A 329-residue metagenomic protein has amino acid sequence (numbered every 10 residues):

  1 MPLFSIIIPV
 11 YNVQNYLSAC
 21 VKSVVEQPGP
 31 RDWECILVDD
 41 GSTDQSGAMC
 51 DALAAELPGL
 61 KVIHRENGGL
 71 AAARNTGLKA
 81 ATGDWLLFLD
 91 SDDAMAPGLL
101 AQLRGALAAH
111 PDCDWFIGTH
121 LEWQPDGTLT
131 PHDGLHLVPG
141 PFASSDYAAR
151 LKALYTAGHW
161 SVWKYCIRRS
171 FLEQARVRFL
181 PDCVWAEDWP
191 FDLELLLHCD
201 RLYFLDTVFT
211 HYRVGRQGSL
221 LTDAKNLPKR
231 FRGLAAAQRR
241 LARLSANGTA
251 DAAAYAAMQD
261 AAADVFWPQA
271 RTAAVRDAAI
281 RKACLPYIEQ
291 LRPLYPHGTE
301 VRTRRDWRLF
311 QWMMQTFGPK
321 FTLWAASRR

Functional and structural regions predicted by a protein language model:
V13-E26: Short, well-formed alpha-helical segments that are part of the catalytic scaffolds of diverse glycosyltransferases
S23, D39-M49, E66: A conserved acidic beta->alpha catalytic loop
D32-G41, K61-E66, S91: Short beta-strand/loop segment that forms part of the nucleotide-sugar
R65-A81: Glycine-rich, basic loop-to-helix element that forms the pyrophosphate-binding segment of sugar-nucleotide handling
L70, S91-L202, T210-P228: Donor-binding/catalytic cores of nucleotide-activated saccharide and glycerol-phosphate transferases/polymerases
L86: Short aromatic/hydrophobic "clamp" motif used to bind/position activated sugar donors
T207-R216, T222-A252, P268-Q269, A274-Y295: Catalytic core of nucleotide-sugar-dependent glycosyltransferases
A274-R329: Membrane-interface aromatic/basic loop that binds lipid-linked glycans or pyrophosphate carriers, typified by
